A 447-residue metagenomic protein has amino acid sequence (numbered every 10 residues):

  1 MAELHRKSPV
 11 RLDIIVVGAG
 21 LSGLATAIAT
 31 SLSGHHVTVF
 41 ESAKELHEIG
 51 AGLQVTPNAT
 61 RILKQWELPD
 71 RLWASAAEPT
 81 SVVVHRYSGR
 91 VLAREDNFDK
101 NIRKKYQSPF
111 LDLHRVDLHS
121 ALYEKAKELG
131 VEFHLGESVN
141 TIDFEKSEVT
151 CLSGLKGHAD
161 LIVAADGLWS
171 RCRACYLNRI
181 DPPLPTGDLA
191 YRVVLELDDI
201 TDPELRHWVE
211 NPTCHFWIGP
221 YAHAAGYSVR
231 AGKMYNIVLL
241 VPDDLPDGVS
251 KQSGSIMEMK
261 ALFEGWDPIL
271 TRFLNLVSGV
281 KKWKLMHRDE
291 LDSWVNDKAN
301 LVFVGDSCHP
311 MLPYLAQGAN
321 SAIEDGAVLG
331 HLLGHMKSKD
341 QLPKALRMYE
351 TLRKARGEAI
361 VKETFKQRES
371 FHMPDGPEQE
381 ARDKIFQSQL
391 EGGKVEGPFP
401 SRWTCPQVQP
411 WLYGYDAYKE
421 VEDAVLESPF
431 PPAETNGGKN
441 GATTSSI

Functional and structural regions predicted by a protein language model:
A2-I15, L46-N58: Accessory recognition modules or surfaces
A2-R11, A74, S81, G89-V91 (+2 more regions): C-terminal helical "tail/cap" subdomain of flavin- and related membrane-associated enzymes
D13, H36, M234: Residues at the starts of beta-strands that form the adenosine-phosphate
V16-H36, F40-A43, V163-A164, G226 (+2 more regions): Conserved mid-domain beta->alpha element of the FAD-binding
H35, L68, V131: Short phosphate-binding/catalytic loops that engage adenosine nucleotides
A51-K125, F371: Active-site-adjacent segment of FAD-dependent monooxygenases/related oxidoreductases
S88-V91, S120-S278: Conserved FAD-binding catalytic core of PHBH/FMO-like flavoproteins
